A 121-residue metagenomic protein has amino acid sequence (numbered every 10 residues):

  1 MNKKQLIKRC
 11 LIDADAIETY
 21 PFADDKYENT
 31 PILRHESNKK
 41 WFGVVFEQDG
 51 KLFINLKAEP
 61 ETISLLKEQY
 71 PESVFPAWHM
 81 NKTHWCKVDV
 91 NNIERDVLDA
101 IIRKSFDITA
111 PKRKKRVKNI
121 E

Functional and structural regions predicted by a protein language model:
M1-E121: Charge-dense, helix-prone N-terminal extensions
